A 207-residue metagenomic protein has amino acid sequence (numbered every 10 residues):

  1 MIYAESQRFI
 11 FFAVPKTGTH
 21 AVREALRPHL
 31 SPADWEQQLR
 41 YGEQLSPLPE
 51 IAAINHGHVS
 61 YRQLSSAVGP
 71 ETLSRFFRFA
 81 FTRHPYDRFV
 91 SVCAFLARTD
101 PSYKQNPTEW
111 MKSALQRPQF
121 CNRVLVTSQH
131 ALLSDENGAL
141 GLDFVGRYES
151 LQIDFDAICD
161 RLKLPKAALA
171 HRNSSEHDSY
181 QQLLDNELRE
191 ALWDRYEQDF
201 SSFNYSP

Functional and structural regions predicted by a protein language model:
M1-P207: Membrane-interface amphipathic segments in extracytoplasmic regions
